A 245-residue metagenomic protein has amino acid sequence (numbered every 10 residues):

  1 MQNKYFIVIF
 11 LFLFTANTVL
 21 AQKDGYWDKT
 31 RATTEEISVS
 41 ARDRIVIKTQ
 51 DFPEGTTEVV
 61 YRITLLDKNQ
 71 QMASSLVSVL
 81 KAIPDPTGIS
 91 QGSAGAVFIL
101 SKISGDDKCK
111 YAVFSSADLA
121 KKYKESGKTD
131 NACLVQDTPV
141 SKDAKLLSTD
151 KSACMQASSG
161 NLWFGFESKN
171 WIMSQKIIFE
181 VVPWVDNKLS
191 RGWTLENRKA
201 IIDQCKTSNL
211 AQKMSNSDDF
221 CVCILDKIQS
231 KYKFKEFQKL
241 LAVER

Functional and structural regions predicted by a protein language model:
M1-D24: Bacterial Sec-dependent N-terminal signal peptides
K4, V8-F12, Q50, L162 (+1 more regions): Short non-domain terminal segments
Y5-I7, N17-T18, E35, T138 (+2 more regions): Residue-level marker of intrinsically disordered, low-complexity segments enriched for small/polar residues
L13, K108, A132, Q204 (+1 more regions): The N-terminal extracellular segments of secreted preproproteins, especially immediately downstream of signal
N17, G160-N161, F220: Generic detector of short, well-ordered, non-transmembrane alpha-helical segments enriched in hydrophobic residues
Q22-L195: Acidic, Ser/Thr/Pro
S190-R245: Mature extracellular/luminal domains of secreted and GPI-anchored eukaryotic proteins, especially small
